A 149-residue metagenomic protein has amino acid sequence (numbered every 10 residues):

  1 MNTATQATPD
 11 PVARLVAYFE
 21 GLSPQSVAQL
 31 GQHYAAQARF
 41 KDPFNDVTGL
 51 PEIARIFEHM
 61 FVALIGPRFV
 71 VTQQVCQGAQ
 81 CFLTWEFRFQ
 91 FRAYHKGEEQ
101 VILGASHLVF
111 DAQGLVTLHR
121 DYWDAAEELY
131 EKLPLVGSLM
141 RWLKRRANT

Functional and structural regions predicted by a protein language model:
M1-A28, Q32, R146-T149: Short, low-complexity N-terminal intrinsically disordered segments enriched in polar/charged residues
A7-D10, E52, Q100: Soluble or luminal CAZymes and related metallo-dependent hydrolases
A17, G21, R39-F40, R92: General structural signal for alpha-helix termini and helix-helix connectors
A28-G31, A35-C81: A solvent-exposed, acidic/Ser-Thr-rich amphipathic alpha-helical stretch
V62-R68, T72-T149: A beta-strand edge to alpha-helix "cap/lid" segment located at domain peripheries
